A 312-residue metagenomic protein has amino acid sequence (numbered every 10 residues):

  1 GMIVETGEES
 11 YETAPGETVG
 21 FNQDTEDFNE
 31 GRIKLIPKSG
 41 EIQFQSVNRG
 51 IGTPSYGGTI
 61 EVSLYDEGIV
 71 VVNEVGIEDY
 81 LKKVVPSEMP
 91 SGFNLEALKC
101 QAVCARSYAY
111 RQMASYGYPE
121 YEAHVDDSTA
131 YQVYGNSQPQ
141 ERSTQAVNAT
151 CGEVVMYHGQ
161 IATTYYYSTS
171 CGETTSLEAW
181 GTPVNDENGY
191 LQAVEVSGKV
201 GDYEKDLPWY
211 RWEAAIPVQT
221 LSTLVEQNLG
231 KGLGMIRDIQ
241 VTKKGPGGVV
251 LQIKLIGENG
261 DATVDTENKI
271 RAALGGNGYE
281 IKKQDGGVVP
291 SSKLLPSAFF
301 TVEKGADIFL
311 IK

Functional and structural regions predicted by a protein language model:
G1-K312: Conserved, single-site charged/polar hotspot
